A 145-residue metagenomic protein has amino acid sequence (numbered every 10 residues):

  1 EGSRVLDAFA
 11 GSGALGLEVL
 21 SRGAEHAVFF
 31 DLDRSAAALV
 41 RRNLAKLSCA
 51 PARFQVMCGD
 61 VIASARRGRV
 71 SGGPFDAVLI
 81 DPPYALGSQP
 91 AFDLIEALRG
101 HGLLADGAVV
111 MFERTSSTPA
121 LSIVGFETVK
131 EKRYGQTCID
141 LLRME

Functional and structural regions predicted by a protein language model:
E1-E145: Class I S-adenosyl-L-methionine-dependent methyltransferase catalytic core
